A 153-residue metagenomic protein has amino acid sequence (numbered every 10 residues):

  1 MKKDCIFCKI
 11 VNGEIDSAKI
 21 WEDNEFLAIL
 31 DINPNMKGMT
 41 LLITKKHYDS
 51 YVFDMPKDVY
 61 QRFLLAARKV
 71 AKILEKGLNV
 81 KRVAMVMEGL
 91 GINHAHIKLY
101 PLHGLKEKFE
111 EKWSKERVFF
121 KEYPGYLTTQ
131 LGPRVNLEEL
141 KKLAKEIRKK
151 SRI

Functional and structural regions predicted by a protein language model:
M1-I153: HIT superfamily nucleotide-processing domains
